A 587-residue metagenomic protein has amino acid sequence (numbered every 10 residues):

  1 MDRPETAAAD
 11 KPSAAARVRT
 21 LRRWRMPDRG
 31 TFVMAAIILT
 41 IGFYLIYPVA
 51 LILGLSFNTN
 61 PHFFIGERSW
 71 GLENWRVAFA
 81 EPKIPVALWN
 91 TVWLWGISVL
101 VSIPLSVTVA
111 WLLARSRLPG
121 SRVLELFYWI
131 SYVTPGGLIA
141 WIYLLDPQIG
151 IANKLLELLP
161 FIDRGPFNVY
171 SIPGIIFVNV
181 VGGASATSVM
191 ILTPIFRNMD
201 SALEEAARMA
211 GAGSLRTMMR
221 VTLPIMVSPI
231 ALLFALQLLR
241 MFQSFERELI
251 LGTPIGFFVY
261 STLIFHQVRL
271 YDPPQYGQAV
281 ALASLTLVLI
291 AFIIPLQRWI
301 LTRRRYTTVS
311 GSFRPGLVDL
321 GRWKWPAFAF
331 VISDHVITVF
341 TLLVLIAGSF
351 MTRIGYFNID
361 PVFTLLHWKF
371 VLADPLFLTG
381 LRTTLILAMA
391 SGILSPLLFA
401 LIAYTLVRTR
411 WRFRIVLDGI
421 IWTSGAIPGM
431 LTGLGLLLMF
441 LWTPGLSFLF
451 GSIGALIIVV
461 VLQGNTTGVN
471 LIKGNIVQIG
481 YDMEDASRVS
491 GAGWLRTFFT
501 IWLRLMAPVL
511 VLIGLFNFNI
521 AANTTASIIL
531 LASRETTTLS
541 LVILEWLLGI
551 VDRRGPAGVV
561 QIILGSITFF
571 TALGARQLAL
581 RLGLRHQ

Functional and structural regions predicted by a protein language model:
M1-M26: Short, Lys/Arg-rich, polar N-terminal cytosolic tail immediately upstream of the first transmembrane signal-anchor
R17-R23, P295-A329: Alpha-helical transmembrane segments of integral membrane proteins
V18-R22, W70-F79, V268, F363-L372: A short amphipathic helical element positioned immediately N-terminal to and/or at the very start of a transmembrane
R29-F63, R76-F196, I225-E246, I250-G252 (+7 more regions): Membrane-water interface segments at the C-terminal ends of transmembrane alpha-helices in multi-pass inner-membrane
F64-E67, E246-P273, F357-P361, T525-R554 (+1 more regions): Glycine-rich helix-loop "coupling/hinge" segments at transmembrane-helix boundaries in multipass transporters
R68-G71, Q148, L192-E205, S214 (+7 more regions): Transmembrane helix boundary and interhelical loop/hinge segments in multi-pass membrane proteins
L203, R305-L317, M483, A492 (+1 more regions): Short cytosolic juxtamembrane segments of multi-pass membrane proteins
A210-A212, P224, S490-A492, R504: Glycine/proline-centered hinge or cleavage motifs at structural transition points of membrane proteins
